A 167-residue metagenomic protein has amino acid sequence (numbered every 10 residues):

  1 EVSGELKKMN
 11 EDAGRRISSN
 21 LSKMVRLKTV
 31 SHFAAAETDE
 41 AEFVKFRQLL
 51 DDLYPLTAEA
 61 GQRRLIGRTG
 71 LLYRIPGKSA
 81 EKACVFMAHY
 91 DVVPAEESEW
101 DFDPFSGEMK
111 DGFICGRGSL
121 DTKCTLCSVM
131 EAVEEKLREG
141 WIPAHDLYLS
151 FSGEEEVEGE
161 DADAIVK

Functional and structural regions predicted by a protein language model:
E1-T122, L126, K136-A144: Acidic/His- and Gly-rich active-site-bordering loop/insert found across diverse amide/peptide-bond hydrolases
L120-K167: Acidic/histidine-rich catalytic neighborhood of metal-dependent amide-processing enzymes
